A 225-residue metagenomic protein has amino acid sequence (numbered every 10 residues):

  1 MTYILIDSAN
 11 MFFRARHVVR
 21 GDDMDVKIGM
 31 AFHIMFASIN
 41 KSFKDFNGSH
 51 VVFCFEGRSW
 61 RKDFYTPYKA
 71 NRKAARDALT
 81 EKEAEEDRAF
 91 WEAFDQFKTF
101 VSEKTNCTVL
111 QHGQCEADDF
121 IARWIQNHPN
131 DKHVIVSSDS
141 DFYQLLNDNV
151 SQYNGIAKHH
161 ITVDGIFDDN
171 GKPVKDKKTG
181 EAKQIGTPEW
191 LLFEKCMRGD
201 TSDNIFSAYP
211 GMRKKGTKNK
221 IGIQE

Functional and structural regions predicted by a protein language model:
M1-F100: Domain-level signal for Mg2+-assisted phosphodiester chemistry and nucleotide/NA-binding surfaces in nucleic-acid
R20-D22, G48, A75-E225: Extended two-metal-dependent nuclease catalytic cores across DNA- and RNA-processing enzymes
